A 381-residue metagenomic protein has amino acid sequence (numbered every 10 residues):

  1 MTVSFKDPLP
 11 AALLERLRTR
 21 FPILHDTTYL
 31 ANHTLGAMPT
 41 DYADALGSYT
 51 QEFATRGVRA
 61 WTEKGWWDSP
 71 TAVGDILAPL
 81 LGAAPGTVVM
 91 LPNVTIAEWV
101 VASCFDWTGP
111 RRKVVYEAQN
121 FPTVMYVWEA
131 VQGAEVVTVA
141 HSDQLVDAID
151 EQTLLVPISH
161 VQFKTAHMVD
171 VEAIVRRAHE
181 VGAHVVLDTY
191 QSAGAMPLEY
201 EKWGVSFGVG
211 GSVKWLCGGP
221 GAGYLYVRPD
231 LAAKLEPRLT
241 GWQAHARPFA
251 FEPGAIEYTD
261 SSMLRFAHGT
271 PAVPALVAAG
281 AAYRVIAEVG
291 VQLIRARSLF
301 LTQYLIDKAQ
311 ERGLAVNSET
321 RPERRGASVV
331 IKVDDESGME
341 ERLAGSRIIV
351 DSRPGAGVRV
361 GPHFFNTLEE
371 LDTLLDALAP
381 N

Functional and structural regions predicted by a protein language model:
M1-N381: Pyridoxal 5′-phosphate
